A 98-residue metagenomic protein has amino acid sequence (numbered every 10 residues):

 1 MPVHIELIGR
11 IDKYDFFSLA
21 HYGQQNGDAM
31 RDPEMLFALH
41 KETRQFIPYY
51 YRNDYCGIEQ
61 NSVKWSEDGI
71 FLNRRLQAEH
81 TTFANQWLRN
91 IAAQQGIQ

Functional and structural regions predicted by a protein language model:
M1-G23, G27-M30: Short, well-structured hydrophobic secondary-structure segments
A29-Q98: An exposed acidic His-Trp-rich patch
